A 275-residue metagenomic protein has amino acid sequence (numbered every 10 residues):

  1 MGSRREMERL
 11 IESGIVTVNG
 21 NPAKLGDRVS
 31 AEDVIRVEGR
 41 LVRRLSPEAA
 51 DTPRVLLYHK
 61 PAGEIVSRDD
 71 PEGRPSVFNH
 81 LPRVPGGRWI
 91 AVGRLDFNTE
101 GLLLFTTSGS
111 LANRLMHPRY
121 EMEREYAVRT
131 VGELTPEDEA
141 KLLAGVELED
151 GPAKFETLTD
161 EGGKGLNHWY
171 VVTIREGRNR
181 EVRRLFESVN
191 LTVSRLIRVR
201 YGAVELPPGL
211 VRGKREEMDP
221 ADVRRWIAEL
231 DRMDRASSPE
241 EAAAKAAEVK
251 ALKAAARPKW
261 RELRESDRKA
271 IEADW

Functional and structural regions predicted by a protein language model:
M1-W275: Basic, flexible Lys/Arg- and Gly-enriched helix-loop patches that mediate nucleic-acid binding at interfaces with rRNA
